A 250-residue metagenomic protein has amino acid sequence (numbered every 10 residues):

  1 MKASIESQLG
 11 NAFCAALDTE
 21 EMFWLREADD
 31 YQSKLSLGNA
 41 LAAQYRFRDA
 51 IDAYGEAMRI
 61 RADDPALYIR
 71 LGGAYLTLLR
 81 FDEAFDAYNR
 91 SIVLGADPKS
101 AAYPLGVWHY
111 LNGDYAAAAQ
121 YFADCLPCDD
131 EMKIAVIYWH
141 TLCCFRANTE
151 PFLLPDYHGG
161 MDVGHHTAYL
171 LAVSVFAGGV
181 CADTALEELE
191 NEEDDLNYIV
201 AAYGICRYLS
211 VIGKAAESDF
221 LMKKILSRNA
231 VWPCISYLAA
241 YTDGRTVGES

Functional and structural regions predicted by a protein language model:
E20-W24, F47, Y54, Y88 (+2 more regions): Hydrophobic/aromatic packing residues within the alpha-helices of TPR/SEL1-like helical repeat arrays
R26, I60, L94, C128-D129 (+2 more regions): Structural marker of alpha-solenoid helical repeat scaffolds
N39, G73, V107, L142-F145 (+2 more regions): Residue-level recognition of tetratricopeptide repeat
A43, T77-L78, L111-N112, R146 (+2 more regions): Register position in tetratricopeptide repeats
